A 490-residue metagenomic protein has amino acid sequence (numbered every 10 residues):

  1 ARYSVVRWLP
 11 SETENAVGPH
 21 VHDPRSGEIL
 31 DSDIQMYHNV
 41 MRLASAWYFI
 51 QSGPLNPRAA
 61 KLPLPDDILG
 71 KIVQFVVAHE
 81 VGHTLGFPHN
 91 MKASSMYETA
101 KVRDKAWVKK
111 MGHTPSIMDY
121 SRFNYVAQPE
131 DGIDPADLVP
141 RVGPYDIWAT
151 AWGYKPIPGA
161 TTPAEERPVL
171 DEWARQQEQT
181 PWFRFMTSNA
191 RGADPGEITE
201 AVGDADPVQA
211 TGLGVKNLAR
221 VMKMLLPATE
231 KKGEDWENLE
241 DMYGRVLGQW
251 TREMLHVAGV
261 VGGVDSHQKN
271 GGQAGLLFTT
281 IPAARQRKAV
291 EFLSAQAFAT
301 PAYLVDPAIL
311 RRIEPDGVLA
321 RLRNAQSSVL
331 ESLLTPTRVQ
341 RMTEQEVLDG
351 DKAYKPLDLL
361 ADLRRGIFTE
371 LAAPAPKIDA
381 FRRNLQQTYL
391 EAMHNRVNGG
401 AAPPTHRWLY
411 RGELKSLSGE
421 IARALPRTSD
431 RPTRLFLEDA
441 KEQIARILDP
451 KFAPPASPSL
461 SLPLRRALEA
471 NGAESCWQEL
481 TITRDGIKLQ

Functional and structural regions predicted by a protein language model:
A1, N90, D119: Structured DNA-binding interfaces in DNA transaction proteins
A1-T84, K109-H113, F123-V126, A284 (+1 more regions): Metzincin-family zinc-dependent endopeptidase catalytic domain
V5-E12, M91-M96, T279: Short linear motifs at secondary-structure transitions and domain/linker junctions
V40, A44, K92-S95, T99: Alpha-helix termini
V81-Y97: Catalytic Zn2+-binding segment of zinc metalloproteases
S94-Q490: Conserved catalytic/binding loops enriched for acidic/polar residues
